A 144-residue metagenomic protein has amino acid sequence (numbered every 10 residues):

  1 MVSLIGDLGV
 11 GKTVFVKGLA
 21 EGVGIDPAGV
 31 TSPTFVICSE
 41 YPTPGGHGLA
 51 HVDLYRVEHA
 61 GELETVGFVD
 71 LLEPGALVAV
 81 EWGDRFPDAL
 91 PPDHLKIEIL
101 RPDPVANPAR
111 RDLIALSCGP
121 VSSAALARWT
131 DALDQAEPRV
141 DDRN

Functional and structural regions predicted by a protein language model:
M1-S3: Short hydrophobic/aromatic beta-strand immediately N-terminal to the Walker A/P-loop
I5-D7: P-loop (Walker A) phosphate-binding loop of NTP-binding proteins
K12: Conserved lysine of the Walker
I25, P33-T34, C38-A79: Conserved nucleotide-sensing/catalytic segment adjacent to the nucleotide-binding pocket in NTP-handling enzymes
G61, V69-N144: Short phosphate-coordinating micro-motif centered on Lys-Gly-acidic
